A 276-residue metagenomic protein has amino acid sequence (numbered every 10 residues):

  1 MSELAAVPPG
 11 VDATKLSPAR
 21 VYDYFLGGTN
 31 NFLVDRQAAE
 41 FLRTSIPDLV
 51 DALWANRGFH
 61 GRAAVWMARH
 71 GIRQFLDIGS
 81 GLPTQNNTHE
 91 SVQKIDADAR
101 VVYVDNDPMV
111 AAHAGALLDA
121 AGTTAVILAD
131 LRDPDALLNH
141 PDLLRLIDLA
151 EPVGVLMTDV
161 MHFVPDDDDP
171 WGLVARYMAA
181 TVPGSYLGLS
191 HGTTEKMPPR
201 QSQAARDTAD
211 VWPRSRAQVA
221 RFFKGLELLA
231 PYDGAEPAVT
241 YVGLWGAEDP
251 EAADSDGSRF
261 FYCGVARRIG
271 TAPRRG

Functional and structural regions predicted by a protein language model:
M1-A129, D133-L146: Rossmann-like AdoMet
Y22, E227-A247: Conserved S-adenosyl-L-methionine
L131-R132, P141-W171, Y177: A short SAM/SAH-binding and catalytic strip from SAM-dependent methyltransferases
V153-M157, A180-G192: Conserved beta-strand signature within the Rossmann-like core of class I S-adenosyl-L-methionine
Y177-M178, F223: Class I S-adenosylmethionine-dependent transferase superfamily signal
T194-T208: Short, glycine-/aromatic-enriched active-site segment of Class I SAM-dependent methyltransferases
A209-A235: Short alpha-helix
T240-G276: Core SAM-dependent methyltransferase catalytic element
